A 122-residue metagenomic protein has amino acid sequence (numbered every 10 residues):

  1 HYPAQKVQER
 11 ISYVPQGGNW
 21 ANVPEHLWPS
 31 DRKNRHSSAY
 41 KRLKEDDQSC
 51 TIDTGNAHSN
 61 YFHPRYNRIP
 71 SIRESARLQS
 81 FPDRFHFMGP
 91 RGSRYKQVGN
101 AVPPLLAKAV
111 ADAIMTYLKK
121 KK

Functional and structural regions predicted by a protein language model:
H1-K122: C-terminal target-recognition/interaction regions appended to catalytic cores
